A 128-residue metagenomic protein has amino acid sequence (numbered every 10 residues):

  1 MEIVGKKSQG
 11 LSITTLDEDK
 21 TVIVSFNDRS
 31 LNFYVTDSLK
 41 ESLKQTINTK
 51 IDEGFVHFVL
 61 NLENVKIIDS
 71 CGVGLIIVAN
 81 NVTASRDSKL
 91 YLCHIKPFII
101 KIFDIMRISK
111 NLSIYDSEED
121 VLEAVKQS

Functional and structural regions predicted by a protein language model:
M1-D17, K126-S128: Non-catalytic signal-transmission and effector/linker regions of two-component phosphorelay proteins
Q9-K44: STAS-typified acidic loop motif
L31-L112: Amphipathic alpha-helical interaction surfaces in cytosolic regulatory modules
S113-S117: Short acidic-hydrophobic, aromatic-tinged amphipathic segments that line or gate anion-handling sites
